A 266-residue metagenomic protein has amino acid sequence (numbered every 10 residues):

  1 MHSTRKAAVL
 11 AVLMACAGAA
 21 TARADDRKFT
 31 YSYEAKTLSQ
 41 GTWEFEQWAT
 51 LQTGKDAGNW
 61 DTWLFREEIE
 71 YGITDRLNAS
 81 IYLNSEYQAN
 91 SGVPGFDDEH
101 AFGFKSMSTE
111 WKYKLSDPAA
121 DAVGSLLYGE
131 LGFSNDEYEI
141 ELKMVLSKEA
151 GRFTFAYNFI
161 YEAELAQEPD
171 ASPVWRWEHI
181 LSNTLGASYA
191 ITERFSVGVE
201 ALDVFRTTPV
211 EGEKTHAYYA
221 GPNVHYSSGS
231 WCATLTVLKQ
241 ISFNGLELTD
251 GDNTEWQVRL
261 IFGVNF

Functional and structural regions predicted by a protein language model:
M1-K28: Cleavable N-terminal export/targeting peptides
L10-M14, L260, F266: Hydrophobic alpha-helical targeting segments used for export or membrane insertion
R23-N265: Transmembrane beta-barrel domains of Gram-negative outer membranes and organellar outer membranes
